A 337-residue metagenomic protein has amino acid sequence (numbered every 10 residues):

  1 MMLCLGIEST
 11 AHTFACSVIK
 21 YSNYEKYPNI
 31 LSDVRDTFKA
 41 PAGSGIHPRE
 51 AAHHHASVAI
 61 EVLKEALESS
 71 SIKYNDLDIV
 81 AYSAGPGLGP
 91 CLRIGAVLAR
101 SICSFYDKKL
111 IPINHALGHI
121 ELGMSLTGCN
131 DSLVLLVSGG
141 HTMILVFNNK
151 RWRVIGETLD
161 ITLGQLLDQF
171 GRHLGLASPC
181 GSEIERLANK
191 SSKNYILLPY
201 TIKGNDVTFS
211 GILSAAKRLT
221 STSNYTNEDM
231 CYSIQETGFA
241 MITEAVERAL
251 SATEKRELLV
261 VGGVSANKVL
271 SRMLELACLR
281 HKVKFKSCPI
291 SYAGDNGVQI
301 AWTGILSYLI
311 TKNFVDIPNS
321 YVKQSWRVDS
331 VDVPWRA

Functional and structural regions predicted by a protein language model:
M2, G6-T13, S17-Y27, L31 (+5 more regions): A short helix-loop
M2-D76, Y82-P86: N-terminal beta-alpha supersecondary unit
Y82-D107, K268-L276: Short Gly/Thr/Asp-enriched flexible loops that form oxyanion-binding sites at enzyme active sites
K108, P112-L133, T303: Conserved phosphate-binding catalytic cores of ATP/NTP-utilizing and phosphoryl-transfer enzymes
P112-I113, L258, E275-I300: Conserved phosphate-binding/catalytic loops in two-lobed NTP-binding clefts
E121, C288-V333: Glycine-rich phosphate-binding/hydrolytic loop that grips phosphoryl groups
G204-S210, A215-L259: Adenine-nucleotide phosphate-binding core of ATP-dependent small-molecule kinases
K255-L274: Glycine-rich phosphate-binding loops at beta-strand->alpha-helix junctions
